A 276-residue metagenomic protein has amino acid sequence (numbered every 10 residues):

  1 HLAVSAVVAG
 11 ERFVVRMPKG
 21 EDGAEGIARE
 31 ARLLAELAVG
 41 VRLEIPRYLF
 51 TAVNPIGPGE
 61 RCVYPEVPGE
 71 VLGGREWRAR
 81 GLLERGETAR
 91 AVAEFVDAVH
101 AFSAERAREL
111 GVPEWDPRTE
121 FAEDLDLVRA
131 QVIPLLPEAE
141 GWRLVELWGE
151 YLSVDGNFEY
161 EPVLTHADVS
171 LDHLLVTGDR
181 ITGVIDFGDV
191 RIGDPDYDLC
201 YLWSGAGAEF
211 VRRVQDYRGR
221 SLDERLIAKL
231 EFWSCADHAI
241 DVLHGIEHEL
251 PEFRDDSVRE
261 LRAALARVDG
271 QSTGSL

Functional and structural regions predicted by a protein language model:
H1-D116, E159: ATP-binding pocket architecture of kinase catalytic cores
L2-V7, V15, E146-L199: Active-site acidic catalytic loop and adjacent metal/ATP-binding pocket of ATP-dependent phosphoryl transfer enzymes
R32, R80-G81, G183, C200-L202 (+1 more regions): Glycine-rich, phosphate-binding/catalytic loops in enzymes
V39-L43, A139, G219-L222: Short helix-capping segments at alpha-helix termini
P46-R47, G73-E76, A107-V112, V184 (+4 more regions): Short, hydrophobic secondary-structure boundary micro-motifs
V53-I56, P68, R78-R90, A101-A167 (+2 more regions): An alpha-helical support segment within catalytic cores of ATP-dependent transferases
D189-I192, C200-L276: Helix-rich C-terminal or lid/interface subdomains of diverse kinases
